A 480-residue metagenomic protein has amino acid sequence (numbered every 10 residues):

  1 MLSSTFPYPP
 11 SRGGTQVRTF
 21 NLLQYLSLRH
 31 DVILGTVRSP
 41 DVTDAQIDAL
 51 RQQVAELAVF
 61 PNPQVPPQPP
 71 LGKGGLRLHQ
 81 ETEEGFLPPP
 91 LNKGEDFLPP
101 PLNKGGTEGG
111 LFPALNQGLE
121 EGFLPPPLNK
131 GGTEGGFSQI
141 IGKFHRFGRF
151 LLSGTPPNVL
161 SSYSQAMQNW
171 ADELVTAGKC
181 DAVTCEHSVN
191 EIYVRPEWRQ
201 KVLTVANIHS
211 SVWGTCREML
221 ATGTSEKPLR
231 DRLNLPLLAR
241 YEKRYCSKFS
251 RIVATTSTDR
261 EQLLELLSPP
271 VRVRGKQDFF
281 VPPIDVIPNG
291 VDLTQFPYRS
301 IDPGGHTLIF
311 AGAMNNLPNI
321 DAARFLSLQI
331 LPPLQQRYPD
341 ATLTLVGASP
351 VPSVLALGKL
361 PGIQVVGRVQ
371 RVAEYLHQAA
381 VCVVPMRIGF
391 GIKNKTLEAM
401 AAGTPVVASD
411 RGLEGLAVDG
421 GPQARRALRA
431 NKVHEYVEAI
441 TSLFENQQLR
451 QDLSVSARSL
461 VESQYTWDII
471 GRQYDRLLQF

Functional and structural regions predicted by a protein language model:
M1-P61: N-terminal subdomain of nucleotide-sugar transferases
V59, L203-A206, W213, D231-A239 (+2 more regions): Donor nucleotide-sugar binding/catalytic pocket of nucleotide-sugar-dependent glycosyltransferases
F137-S162, K201-K243, A313, R411: Acceptor-binding helix/loop patch of EC 2.4 sugar-transfer enzymes, predominantly nucleotide-sugar-dependent
S250, G362, H377-G391, A402-P405: Acidic donor-binding loop of glycosyltransferase active sites
V281, D285-Q378: Conserved catalytic-core segment of nucleotide-activated headgroup transferases in glycan assembly
K395-E398, P405-G412: Short hydrophobic beta-strand element within catalytic cores of glycosyltransferases and related nucleotide-activated
E414-T441: Change "using UDP/GDP/dTDP sugars" to "using nucleotide sugars
L449-S463, Q473: A short, well-ordered alpha-helix in the C-terminal region of glycosyltransferases
